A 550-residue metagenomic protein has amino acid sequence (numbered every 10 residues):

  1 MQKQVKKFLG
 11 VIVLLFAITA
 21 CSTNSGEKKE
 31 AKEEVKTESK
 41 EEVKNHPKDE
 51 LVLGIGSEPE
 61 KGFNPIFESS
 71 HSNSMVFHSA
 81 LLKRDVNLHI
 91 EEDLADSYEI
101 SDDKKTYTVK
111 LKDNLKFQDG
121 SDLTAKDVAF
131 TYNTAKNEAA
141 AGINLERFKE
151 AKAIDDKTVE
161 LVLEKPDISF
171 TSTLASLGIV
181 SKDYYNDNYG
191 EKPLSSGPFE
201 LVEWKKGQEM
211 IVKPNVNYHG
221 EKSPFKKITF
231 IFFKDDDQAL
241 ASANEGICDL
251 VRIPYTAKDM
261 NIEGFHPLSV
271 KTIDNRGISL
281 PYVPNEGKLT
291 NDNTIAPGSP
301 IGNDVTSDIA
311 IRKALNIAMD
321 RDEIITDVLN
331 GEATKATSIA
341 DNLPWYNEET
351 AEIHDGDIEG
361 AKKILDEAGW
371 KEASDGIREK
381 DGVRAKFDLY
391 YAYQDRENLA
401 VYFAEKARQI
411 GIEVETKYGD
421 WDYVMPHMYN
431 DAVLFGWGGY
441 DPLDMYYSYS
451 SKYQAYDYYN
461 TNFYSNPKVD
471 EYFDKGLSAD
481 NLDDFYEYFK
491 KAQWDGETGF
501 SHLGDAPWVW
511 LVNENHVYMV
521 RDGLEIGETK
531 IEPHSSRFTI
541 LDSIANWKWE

Functional and structural regions predicted by a protein language model:
G10, I317, T334-A373, A392 (+1 more regions): Structural transition elements
V52-I100, N133, L194: N-terminal lobe/hinge region of extracytoplasmic solute-binding protein
I55-S72, L94-A95, S121, F170-L177 (+4 more regions): A structural "hinge/loop" feature
G56, G142, K152, V202-I211 (+3 more regions): Extracellular/periplasmic solute-recognition and catalytic clefts
D85, L174-K227, D237-A241, E245 (+3 more regions): Gly/Pro-rich hinge or "lid" segments in bacterial periplasmic/extracellular proteins
E99, I143-D183, G523: Surface-exposed binding/hinge segments that line and control ligand-binding clefts or catalytic entry sites
N316-E348, D395-Y402, M425-E550: Detector for C-terminal structural segments
W370-Y440, H516: Ligand/substrate-recognition segments at binding pockets and active sites
